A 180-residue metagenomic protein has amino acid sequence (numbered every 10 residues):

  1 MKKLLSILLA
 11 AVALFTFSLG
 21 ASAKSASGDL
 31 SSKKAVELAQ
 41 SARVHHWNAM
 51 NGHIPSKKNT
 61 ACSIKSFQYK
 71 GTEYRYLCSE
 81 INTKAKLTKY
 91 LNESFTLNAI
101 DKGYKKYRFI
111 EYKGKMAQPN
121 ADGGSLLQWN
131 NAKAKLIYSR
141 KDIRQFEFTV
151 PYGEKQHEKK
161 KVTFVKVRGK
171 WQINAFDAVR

Functional and structural regions predicted by a protein language model:
M1-K24: Sec-dependent N-terminal signal peptides of Gram-positive bacterial secreted proteins and lipoproteins
A23, R140, Q145-Y152, E158-K160 (+1 more regions): Terminal targeting/leader modules
G28-E111: Core segments of small alpha/beta cavity-forming domains
Q40, D122, F164-V165: Intrinsically disordered, low-complexity regions enriched in Ser/Pro/Gly/Gln/His and often acidic
R108-G153: Surface-exposed, charged secondary-structure patches
K159-R180: Short beta-strand edge/turn micro-motifs at domain boundaries
